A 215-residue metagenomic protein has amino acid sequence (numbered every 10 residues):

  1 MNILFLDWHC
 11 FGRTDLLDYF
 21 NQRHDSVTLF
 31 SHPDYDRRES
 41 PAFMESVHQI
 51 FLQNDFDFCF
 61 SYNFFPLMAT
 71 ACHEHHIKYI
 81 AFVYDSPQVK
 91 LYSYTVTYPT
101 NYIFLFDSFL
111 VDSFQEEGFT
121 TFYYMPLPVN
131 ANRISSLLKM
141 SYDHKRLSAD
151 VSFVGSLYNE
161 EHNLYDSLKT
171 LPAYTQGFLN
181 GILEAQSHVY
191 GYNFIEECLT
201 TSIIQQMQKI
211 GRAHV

Functional and structural regions predicted by a protein language model:
N2-G12, T120-T121, P126-R212: Nucleotide-sugar donor-binding catalytic core of glycosyltransferases
D7-E117, R133-K139: Extended catalytic core of nucleotide-activated donor transferases of GT-like folds
